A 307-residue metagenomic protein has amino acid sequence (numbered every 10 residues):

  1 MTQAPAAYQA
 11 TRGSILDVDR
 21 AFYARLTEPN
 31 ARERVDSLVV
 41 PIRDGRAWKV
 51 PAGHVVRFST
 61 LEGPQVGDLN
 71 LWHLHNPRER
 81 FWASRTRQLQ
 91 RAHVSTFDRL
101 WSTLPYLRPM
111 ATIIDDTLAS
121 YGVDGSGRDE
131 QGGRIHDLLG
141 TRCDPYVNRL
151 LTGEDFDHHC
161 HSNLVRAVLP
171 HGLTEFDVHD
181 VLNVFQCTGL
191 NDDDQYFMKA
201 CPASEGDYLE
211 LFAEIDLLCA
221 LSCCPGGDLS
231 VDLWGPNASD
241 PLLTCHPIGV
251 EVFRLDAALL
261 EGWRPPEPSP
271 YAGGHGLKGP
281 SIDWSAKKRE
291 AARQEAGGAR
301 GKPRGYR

Functional and structural regions predicted by a protein language model:
M1-R293, G305-R307: Acidic, Ser/Thr/Pro
Q294-G301: Short, basic, low-complexity termini and linkers enriched in Ser/Thr/Gly/Pro that act as targeting/leader peptides
